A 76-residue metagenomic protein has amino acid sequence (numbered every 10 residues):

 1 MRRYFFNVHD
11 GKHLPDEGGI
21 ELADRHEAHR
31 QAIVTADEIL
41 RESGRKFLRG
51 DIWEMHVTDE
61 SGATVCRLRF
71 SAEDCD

Functional and structural regions predicted by a protein language model:
M1, A23-R30, D59-G62: A short, structured loop/turn motif at beta-sheet edges
M1-D16: Short aromatic-glycine-(Arg/Gly/Cys) micro-motifs in beta-strand/loop hairpins
R25-V34, A72-D76: Short, surface-exposed linear segments at secondary-structure transitions and domain or protein termini
T35-R45: Short arginine-rich
G44-D76: C-terminal structural segments of small proteins and small subunits
